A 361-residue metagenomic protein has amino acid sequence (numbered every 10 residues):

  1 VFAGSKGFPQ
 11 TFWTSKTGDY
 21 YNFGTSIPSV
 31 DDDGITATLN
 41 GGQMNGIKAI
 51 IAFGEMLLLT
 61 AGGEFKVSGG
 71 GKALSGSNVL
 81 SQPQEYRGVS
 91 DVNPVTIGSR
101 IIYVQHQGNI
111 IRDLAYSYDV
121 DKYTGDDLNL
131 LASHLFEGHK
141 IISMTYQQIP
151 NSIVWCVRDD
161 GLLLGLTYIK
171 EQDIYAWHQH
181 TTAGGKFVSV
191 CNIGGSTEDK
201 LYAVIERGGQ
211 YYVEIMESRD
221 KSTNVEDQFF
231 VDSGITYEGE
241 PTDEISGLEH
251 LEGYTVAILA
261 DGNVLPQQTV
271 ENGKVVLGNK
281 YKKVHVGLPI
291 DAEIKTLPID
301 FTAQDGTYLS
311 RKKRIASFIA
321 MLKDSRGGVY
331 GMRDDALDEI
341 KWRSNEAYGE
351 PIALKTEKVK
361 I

Functional and structural regions predicted by a protein language model:
V1-I51, E55, Q105-L130, M332-D334: N-terminal beta-propeller domains
D19-S26, A73-S75, I174-Y175: Acidic Ser/Thr/Pro-rich low-complexity disordered segments that often serve as glycosylated linkers/stalks around
G42-N45, F65, S81, E85-V89 (+2 more regions): Beta-sheet repeat architectures centered on beta-propellers
I51, L57-L58, S75, V95 (+1 more regions): Well-ordered beta-strand positions
L57-K72: Surface-exposed extracellular loop regions of Gram-negative outer-membrane beta-barrel proteins
S68-G70, G76, T167: A short secondary-structure junction signal
K72-Q84: A short alpha->loop->secondary-structure connector
